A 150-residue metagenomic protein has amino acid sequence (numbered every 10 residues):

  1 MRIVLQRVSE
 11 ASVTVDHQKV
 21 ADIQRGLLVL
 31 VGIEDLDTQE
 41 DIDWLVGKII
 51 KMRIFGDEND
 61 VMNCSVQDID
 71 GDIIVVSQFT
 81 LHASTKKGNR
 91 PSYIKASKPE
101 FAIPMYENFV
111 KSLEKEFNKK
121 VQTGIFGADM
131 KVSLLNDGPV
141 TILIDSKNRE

Functional and structural regions predicted by a protein language model:
M1-S92, E100, P104-E150: N-terminal, polar/charged subdomain of small-to-medium soluble alpha/beta proteins
K95: An anionic oxygen-ligand recognition environment, strongly enriched in 2H phosphoesterase
